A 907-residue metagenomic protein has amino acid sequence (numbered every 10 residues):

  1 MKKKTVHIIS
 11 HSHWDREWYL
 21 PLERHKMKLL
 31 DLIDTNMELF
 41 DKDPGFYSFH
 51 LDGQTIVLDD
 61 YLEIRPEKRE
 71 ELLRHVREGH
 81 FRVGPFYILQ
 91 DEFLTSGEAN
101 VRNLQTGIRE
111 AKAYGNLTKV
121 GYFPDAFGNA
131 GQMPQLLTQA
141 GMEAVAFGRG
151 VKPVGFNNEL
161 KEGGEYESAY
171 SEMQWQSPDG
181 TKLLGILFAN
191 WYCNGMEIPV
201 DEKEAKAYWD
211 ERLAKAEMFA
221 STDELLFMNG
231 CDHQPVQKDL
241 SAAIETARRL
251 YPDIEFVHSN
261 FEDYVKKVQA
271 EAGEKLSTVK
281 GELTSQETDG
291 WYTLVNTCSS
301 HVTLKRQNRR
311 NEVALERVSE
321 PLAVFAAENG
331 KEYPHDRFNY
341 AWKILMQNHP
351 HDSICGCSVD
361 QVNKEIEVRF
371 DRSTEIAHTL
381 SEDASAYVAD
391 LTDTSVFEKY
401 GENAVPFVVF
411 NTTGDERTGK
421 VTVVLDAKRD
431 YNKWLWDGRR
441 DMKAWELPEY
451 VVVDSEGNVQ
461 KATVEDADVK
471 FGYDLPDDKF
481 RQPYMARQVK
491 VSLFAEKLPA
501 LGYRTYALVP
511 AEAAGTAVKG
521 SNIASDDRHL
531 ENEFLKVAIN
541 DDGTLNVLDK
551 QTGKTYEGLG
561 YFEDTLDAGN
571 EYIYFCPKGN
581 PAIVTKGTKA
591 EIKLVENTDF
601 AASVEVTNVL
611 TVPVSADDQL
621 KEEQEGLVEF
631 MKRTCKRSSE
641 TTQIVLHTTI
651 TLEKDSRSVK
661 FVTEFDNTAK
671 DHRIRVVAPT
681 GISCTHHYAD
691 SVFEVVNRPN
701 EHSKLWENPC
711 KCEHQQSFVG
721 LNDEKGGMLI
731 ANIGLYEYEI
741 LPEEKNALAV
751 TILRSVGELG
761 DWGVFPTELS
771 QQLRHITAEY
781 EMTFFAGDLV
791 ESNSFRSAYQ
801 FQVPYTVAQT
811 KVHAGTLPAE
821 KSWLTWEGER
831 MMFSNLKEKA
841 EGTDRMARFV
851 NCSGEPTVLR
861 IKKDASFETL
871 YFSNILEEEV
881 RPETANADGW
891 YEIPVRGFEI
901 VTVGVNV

Functional and structural regions predicted by a protein language model:
M1-E98, R102, E110-K112, Q139 (+4 more regions): N-terminal catalytic cores of secreted or lumenal carbohydrate-active enzymes
K2-T5, P44-S48, R77-R82, Y114-K119 (+4 more regions): Loop/turn elements at helix/coil->beta-strand transitions in domains of secreted/extracellular proteins
I8-Y19, R24, P178-V396, V408-G414 (+3 more regions): Catalytic grooves of carbohydrate-active enzymes
D15-K28, D52-L62, P85-N100, L117-G128 (+3 more regions): The substrate-binding groove and active-site-proximal loops of carbohydrate-active enzymes, especially glycoside
L32-T35, E63-H75, R102-N103, G131 (+2 more regions): Alpha-helical scaffolding within the catalytic cores of extracellular/periplasmic polymer-degrading hydrolases
E70-G79, A130-G195: Surface-exposed loop and adjacent secondary-structure segments within mature catalytic domains
N100-F127, G131-Q139, E211-L226: CE4/NodB-like, metal-dependent polysaccharide N-deacetylase domain that modifies extracellular/periplasmic N-acetylated
M133-Q139, A144-G150, S171, M196-I198 (+8 more regions): C-terminal (or distal) subdomains of carbohydrate-active enzymes
